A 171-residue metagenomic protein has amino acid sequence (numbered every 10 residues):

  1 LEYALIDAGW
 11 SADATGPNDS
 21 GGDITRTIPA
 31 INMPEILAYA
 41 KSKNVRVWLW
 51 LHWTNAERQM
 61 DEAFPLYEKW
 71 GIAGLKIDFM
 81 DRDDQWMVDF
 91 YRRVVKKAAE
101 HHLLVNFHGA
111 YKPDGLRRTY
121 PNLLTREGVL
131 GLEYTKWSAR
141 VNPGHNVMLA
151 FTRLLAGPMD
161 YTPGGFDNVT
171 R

Functional and structural regions predicted by a protein language model:
L5-R171: Aromatic- and carboxylate-enriched substrate-binding clefts and catalytic-loop regions of carbohydrate-active enzymes
